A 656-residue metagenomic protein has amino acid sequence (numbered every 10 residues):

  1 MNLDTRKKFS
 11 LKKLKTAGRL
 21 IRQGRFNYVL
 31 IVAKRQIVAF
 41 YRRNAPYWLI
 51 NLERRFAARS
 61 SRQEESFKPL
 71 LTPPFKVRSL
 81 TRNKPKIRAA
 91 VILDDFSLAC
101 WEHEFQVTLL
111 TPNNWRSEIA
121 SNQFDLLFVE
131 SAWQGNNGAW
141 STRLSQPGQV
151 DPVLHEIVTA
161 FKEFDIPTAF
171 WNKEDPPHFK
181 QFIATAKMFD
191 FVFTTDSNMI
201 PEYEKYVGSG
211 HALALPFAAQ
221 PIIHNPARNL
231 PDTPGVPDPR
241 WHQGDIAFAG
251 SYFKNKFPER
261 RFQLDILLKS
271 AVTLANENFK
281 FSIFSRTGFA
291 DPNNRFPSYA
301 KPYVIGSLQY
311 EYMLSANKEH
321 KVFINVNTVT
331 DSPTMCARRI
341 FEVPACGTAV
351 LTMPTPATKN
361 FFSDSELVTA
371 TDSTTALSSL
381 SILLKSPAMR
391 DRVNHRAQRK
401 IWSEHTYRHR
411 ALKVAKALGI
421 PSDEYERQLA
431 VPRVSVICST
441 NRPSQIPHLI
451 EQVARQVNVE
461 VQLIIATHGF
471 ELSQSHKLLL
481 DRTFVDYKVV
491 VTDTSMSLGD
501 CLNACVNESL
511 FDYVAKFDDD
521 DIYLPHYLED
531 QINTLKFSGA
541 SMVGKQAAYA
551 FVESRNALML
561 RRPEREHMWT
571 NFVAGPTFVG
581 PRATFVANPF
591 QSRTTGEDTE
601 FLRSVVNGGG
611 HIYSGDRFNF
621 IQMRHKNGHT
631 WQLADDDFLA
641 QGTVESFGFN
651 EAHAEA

Functional and structural regions predicted by a protein language model:
K12-E156, K162-P167, K173-F179, I183 (+6 more regions): N-terminal pre-catalytic "stem/leader" segment of glycosyltransferase-like enzymes
A57-N122, S131-T142, Q146-V153, T195-F341 (+1 more regions): Nucleotide-sugar donor-binding catalytic core of glycosyltransferases
A388-L418: A charged, aromatic-enriched C-terminal amphipathic alpha-helix characteristic of glycosyltransferases across folds
H395, N588-A656: C-terminal catalytic/acceptor-binding lobe
K413-A454: N-proximal low-complexity "stem/linker" segments adjacent to membrane-targeting elements
E451-E460, D481-T483: Short, acidic, metal-binding catalytic loop of nucleotide-sugar glycosyltransferases
F511-I522: Short beta-strand-to-loop acidic/aromatic patch adjacent to the donor-nucleotide binding site
P525-G596: Conserved catalytic core of nucleotide-sugar-dependent glycosyltransferases
